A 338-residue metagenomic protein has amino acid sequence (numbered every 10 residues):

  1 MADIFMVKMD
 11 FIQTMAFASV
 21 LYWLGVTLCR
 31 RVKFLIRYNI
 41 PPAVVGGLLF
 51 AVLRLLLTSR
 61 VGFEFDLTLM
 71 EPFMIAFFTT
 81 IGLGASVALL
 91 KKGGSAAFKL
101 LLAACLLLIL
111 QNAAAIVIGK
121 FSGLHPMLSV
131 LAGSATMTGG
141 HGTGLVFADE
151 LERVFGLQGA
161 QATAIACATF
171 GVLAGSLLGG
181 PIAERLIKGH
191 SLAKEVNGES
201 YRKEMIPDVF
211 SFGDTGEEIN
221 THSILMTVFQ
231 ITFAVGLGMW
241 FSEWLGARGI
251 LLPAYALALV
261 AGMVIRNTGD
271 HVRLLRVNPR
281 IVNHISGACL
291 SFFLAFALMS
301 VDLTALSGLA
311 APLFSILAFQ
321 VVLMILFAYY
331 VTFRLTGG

Functional and structural regions predicted by a protein language model:
M1-M15, L24, E184-L225, G269-L275: Intrinsically disordered, low-complexity non-transmembrane regions of multi-pass membrane transporters
M6-V20, E64-F78, M127-S134, G249-A261 (+2 more regions): Structural signature of hydrophobic alpha-helical transmembrane segments
L21, G47-L55, D66-A96, V260-G269 (+1 more regions): Hydrophobic transmembrane alpha-helices of secondary-active transporters and Na+-translocating membrane complexes
Y22-L35, T80-K92, I182-A183, V264-P279 (+1 more regions): C-terminal ends of transmembrane helices
L28-V44, L57-E64, M239-V260, V264-R280: Flexible hinge motifs at transmembrane-helix junctions and intramembrane kinks/re-entrant loops in multi-pass membrane
P72, A85-I116, V228-I231, H284 (+1 more regions): Entry/N-cap segments of selected transmembrane alpha helices and their immediately preceding amphipathic helices
I118-T163, F170, I182, G198-R202 (+1 more regions): Alpha-helical membrane segments and immediately flanking helix-loop junctions that form or couple to the substrate/ion
Y201-R266: Core mid-bundle transmembrane helix pairs that form the ion/substrate translocation pathway in diverse multi-pass
